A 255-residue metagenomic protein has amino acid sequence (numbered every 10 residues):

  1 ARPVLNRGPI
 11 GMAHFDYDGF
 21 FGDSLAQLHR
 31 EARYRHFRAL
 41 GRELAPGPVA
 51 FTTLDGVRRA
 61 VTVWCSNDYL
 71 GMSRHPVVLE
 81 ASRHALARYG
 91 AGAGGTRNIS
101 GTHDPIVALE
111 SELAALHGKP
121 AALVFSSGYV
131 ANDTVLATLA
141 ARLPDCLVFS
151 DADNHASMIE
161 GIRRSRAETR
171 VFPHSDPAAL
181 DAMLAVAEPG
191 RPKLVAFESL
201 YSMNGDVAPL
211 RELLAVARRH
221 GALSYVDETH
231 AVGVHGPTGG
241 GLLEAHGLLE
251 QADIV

Functional and structural regions predicted by a protein language model:
A13-Y89, A222, I254: N-terminal "arm"/small-domain region of PLP-dependent enzymes with the aminotransferase-like
D68, R170, H174-V226: Active-site phosphate-binding strand-loop segment of PLP-dependent enzymes
G71-M72, I99-H103, A156, P177-A178 (+2 more regions): Short, small-residue-enriched loops and turns at beta-alpha junctions that line or gate enzyme active sites
L79-S127: Conserved N-terminal alpha-helix of the aminotransferase class I/II PLP-enzyme fold
S127, F149-S165: Substrate-binding/gating loop at the entrance of the active-site cleft, primarily in PLP-dependent aminotransferase-like
V135-A156: Conserved PLP-anchoring active-site segment centered on the Schiff-base-forming lysine
G221, G240-V255: Conserved active-site segment immediately N-terminal to the catalytic lysine that forms the internal aldimine
